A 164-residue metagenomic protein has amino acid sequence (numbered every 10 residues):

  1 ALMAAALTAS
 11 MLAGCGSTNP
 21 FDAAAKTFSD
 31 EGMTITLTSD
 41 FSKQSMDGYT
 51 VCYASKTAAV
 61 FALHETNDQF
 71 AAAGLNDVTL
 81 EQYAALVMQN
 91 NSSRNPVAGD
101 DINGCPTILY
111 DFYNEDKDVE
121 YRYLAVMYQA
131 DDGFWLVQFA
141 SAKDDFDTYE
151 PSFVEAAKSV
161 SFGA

Functional and structural regions predicted by a protein language model:
A1-K56, V97-G99, V119, A130-D131 (+1 more regions): N-terminal targeting sequences that direct proteins away from the cytosol to non-cytosolic compartments
A5, L63-F70, Y121-L124, D131: Extended Gly/Ser/Thr-rich low-complexity repeat segments, especially those forming or decorating extracellular
M33, A59-F61, W135: Small-molecule pocket liners
A54-L80: A short acidic-to-branched-hydrophobic micro-motif
N67-L75, V97-G99, Y113, S141-F146: Second-shell loop/turn segments in exported
L75-T79, Y83, T148, S152: Short amphipathic alpha-helical segments
A84-A130: Signature of long, low-cysteine stretches enriched in small and polar/charged residues
L109, L136-Q138: Structural recognition of the beta-strand scaffold that forms the well-ordered cores of secreted hydrolase catalytic
